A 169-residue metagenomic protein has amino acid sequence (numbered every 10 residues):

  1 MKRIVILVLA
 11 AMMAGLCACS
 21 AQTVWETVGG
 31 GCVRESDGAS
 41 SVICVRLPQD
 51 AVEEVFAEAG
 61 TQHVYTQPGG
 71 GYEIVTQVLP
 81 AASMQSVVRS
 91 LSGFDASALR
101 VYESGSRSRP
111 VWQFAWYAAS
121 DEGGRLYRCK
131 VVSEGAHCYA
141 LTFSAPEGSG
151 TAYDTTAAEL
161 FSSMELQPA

Functional and structural regions predicted by a protein language model:
K2-Q62, G69, G135-H137, S144-A169: N-terminal targeting sequences that direct proteins away from the cytosol to non-cytosolic compartments
C17, G38, A82, F94-S97 (+1 more regions): Exposed regions on extracellular, virion, or secretory-pathway luminal proteins
Q49-V52, V78-M84, V131-A136: A short, sequence-level motif marking secondary-structure junctions
V64-R89: A short acidic-to-branched-hydrophobic micro-motif
G71, P80-S83, S120-D121, P146-S149: Solvent-exposed loop/turn segments at secondary-structure junctions within structured extracellular/periplasmic domains
E73-I74, W112-Q113, A140: Surface-exposed aromatic
L91-A136: Signature of long, low-cysteine stretches enriched in small and polar/charged residues
W116, T142-F143: Recurrent small/Gly-Pro-centered beta-turn motifs in extracellular repeat architectures
